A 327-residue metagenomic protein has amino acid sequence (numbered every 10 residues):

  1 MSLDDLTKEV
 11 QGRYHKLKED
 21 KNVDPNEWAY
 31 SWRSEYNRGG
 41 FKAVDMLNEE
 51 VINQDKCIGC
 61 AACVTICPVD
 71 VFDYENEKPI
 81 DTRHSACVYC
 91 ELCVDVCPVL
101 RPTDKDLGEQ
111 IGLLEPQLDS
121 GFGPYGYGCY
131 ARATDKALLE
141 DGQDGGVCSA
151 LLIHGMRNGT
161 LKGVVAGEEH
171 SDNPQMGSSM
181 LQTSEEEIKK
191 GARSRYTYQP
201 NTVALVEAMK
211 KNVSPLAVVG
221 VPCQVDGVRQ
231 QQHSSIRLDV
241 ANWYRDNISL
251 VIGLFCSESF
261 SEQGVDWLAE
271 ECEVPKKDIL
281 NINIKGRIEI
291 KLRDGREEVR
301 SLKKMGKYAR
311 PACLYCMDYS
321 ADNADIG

Functional and structural regions predicted by a protein language model:
D4-K21, R33-G59, D70-E91, E297-R300 (+1 more regions): Ferredoxin-like iron-sulfur electron-transfer modules
Q54, A62-I80, L92-G112, A321-G327: Iron-sulfur cluster-binding cysteine motifs and their immediate structural context in ferredoxin-like electron-transfer
C57-C63, C67, C87-C93, C97 (+3 more regions): Disulfide-bonded cysteines in secreted/extracellular proteins and peptides
T82-H84, L100, G167-E169: Acidic/polar N-terminal loop/beta-strand segments that form early-domain functional surfaces
D104-G327: Iron-sulfur-associated redox domains of electron-transfer enzymes in respiratory and anaerobic energy metabolism
